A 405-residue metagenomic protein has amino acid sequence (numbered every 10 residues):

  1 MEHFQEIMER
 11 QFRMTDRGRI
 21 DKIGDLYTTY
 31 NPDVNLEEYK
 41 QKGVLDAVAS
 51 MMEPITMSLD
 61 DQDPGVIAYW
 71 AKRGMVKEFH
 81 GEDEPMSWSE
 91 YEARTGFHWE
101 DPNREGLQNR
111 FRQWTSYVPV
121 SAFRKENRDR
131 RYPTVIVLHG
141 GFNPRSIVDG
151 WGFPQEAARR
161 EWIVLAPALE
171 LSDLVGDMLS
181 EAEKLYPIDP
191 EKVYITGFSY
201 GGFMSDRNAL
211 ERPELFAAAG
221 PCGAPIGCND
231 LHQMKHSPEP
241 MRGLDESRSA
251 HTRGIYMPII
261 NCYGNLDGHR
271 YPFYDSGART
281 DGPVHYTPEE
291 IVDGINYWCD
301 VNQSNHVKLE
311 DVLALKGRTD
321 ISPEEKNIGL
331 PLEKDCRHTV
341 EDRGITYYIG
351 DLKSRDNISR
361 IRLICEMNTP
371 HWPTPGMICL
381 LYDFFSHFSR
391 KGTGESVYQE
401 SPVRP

Functional and structural regions predicted by a protein language model:
M1-P133, T196-N208, G220, A224 (+4 more regions): A domain-start/cap signature at the N-terminus of enzymes
A122-E170, C228-N229, H269-Y271: Short substrate-entry loop that stabilizes the transition state in hydrolases
L169-P190, I195, R207: Alpha/beta-hydrolase active-site loop
E214-I226, Y256-I260: A conserved short beta-strand
P225-I255, P272: Flexible "cap/lid" loop of the alpha/beta hydrolase fold
R253-I259, N357-I361: Short, proline-enriched alpha-helix->beta-strand connector loops that line the catalytic pocket of alpha/beta-hydrolase
P258-Y274, T280-V284, C365-T369: Conserved strand-to-loop "acid loop" that flanks and positions the catalytic carboxylate
